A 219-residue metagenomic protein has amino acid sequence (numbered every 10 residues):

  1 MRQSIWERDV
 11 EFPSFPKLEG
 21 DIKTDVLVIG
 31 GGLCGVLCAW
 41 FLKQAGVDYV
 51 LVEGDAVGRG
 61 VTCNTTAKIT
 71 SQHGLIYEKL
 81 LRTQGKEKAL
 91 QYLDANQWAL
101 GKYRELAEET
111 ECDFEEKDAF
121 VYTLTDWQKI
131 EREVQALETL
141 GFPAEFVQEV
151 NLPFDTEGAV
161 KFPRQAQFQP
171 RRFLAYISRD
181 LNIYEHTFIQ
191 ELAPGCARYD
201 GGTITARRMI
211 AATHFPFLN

Functional and structural regions predicted by a protein language model:
M1-V26, Q44: Extreme N-terminal leader/targeting segments of oxidoreductases
R2-R8, L75-L81, R104-Y176: Flavin (FAD/FMN) cofactor-binding and adjacent substrate-gating region of FAD-dependent oxidoreductase domains
D21-L51: N-terminal Rossmann-like FAD-binding beta1-loop-alpha1 element of flavoenzymes
Q44-N64: Glycine-rich FAD pyrophosphate-binding loop
V47-Y49, A144, M209: Hydrophobic anchor at the start of a short beta-strand that flanks the dinucleotide cofactor-binding loop
N64-A95: Glycine-rich active-site loop/strand segments that organize a redox cofactor
E87, Q91-E105, R132: A non-catalytic, amphipathic alpha-helix used as a structural packing/dimerization or gating element in enzyme scaffolds
V134-E138, E157-R208, A212-T213: Helical element adjacent to the flavin cofactor pocket in flavoenzyme catalytic cores
